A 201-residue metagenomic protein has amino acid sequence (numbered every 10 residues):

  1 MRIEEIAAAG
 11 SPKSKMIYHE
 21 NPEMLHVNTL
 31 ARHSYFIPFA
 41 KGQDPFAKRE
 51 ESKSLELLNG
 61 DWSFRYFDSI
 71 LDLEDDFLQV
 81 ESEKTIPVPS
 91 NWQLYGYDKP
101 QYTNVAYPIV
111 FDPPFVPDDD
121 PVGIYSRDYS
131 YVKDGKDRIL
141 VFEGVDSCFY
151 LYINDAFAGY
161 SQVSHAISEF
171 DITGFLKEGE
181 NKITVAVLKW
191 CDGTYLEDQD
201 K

Functional and structural regions predicted by a protein language model:
R2-H33, D44-R49, S63-F67, Y97-K99 (+1 more regions): Accessory beta-strand-rich segments of carbohydrate-active enzymes
A40-G42: Carboxylate-rich, polar loop motifs that coordinate divalent cations or form catalytic acidic clusters
S54-L55, F77: Short secondary-structure boundary/capping segments within folded domains
L55-R65: Mature N-terminal segment immediately following signal peptide/propeptide cleavage in secreted/periplasmic
S63-P100: Predominantly extracellular/luminal regions of secreted and cell-surface proteins, especially disulfide-bonded
P87-P89, V105, D171-I172: Helix N-cap / beta->alpha transition motif
Y95-P100, N104-F115: Surface-exposed, low-complexity/disordered Ser/Thr/Gly/Pro/Asn-rich loops and linkers
